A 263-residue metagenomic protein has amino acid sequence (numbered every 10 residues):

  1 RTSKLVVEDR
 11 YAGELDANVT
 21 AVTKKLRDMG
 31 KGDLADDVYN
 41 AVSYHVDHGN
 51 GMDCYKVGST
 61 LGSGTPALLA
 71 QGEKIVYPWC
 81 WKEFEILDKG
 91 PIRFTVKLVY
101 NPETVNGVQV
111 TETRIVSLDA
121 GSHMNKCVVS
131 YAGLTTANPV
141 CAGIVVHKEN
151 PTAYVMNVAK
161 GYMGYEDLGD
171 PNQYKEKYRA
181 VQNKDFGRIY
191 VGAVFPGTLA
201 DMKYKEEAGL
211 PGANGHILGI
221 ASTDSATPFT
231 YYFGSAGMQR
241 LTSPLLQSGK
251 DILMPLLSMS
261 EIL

Functional and structural regions predicted by a protein language model:
R1-I75: Solvent-exposed N-terminal domain segments of exported/luminal and surface proteins
S59-V108: A glycine-rich, hydrophobic loop/mini-helix early in the fold
C80-E83, T111-I115, N214-L218: Short structured motifs
F84-R93, D119-S122, M156-V158, T223-S225: Short, ordered beta-strand-loop transition motifs
L87-D88, T95-V140: Acidic, contiguous internal or C-terminal segments within carbohydrate-active enzymes that form a structured patch used
E112-T113, V140-V146, M156, S243-M254: Composition- and surface-driven signal marking solvent-exposed, interaction-prone regions in large proteins
T136-E206: Polysaccharide-binding surfaces and accessory modules of carbohydrate-active proteins
V191-L263: Beta-strand-rich recognition/accessory modules
